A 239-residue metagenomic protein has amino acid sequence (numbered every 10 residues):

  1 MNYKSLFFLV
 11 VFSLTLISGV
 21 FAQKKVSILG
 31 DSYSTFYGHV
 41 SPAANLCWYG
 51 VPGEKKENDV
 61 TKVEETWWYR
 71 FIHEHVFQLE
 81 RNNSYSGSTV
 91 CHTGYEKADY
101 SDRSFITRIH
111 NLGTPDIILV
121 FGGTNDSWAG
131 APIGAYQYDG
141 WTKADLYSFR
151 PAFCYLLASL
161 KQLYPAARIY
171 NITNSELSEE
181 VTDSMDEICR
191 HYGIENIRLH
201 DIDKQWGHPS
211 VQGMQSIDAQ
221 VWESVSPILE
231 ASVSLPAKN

Functional and structural regions predicted by a protein language model:
M1-F7: Bacterial N-terminal signal peptides that target proteins for export
F8-L16: Bacterial N-terminal signal peptides
V20-K24: Boundary at the C-terminal end of the N-terminal hydrophobic targeting segment
K25, H39-G134: Conserved SGNH/GDSL esterase-like catalytic core that processes O-acyl groups on lipids and polysaccharides
L29-G30, I172: Short hydrophobic segments within beta-strands
D31-S32, T124: Active-site metal-binding loops of divalent metal-dependent hydrolases
Y33-S34, G213: Short active-site segment of divalent metal-dependent hydrolases/proteases that encodes the spacing between
D99-N239: Alpha-helical cap/lid subdomain in secreted, periplasmic, or secretory-pathway luminal O-acyl-processing enzymes
